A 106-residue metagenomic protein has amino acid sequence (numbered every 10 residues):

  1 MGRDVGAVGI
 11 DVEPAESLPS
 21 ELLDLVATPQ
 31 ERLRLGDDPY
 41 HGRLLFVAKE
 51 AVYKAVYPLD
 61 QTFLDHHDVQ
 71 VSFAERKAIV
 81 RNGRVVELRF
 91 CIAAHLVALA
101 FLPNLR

Functional and structural regions predicted by a protein language model:
M1-R106: Core catalytic alpha/beta fold that binds nucleotide/phospho-ligands
